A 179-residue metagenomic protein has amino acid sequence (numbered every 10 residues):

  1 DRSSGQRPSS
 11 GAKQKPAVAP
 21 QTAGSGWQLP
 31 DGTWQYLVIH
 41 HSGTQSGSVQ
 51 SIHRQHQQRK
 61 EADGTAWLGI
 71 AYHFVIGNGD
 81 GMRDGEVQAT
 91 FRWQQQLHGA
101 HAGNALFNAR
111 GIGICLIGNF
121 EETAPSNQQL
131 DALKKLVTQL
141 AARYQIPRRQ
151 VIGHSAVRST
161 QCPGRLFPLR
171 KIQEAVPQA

Functional and structural regions predicted by a protein language model:
D1-W34, N78-G81, E86-A89, W93 (+2 more regions): Basic/polar, cationic surfaces and motifs that engage anionic cell-wall and phosphate/carboxylate ligands
S25-Q95: Short, conserved "active-site rim" segments that organize catalytic pockets and cofactor/ligand binding
H40, C115-L116: Conserved beta-strand segments of the P-loop GTPase G domain that flank and frequently precede/overlap
T65, N104-A105: Short, charge-rich binding segments
Q96-G103: Flexible, surface-exposed loop/gating regions in the mature catalytic domains of secreted/periplasmic hydrolases
